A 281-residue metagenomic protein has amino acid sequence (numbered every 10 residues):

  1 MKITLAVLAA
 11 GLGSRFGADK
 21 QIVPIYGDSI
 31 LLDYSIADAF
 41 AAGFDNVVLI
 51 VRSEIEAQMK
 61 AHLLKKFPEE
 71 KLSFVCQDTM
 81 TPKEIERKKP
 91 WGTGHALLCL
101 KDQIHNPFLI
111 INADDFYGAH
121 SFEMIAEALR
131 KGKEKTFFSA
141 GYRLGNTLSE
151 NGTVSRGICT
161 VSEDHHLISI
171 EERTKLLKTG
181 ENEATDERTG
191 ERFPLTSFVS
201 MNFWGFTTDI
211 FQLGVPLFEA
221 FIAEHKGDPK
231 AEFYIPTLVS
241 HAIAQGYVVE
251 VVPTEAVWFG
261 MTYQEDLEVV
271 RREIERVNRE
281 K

Functional and structural regions predicted by a protein language model:
M1-D19, V23: N-terminal nucleotide-binding beta1-loop-alpha1 segment
M1-V7, S29-I110, Y117, F122 (+1 more regions): Conserved N-terminal catalytic core of the sugar/cofactor nucleotidyltransferase
I22, I158-V161, V251: A structural signal for short hydrophobic beta-strand segments in well-ordered beta-sheet cores
M59-L63, I125, G214, V270: Hydrophobic packing residues within well-ordered alpha-helices of enzyme cores
A119-W204, T208: Conserved core of the sugar-phosphate nucleotidyltransferase
G205, V249-P253, G260: Conserved active-site beta-strand element of glycosyltransferases/polysaccharide synthases
V215-Y247: A C-terminal functional module that forms or caps the active site or interfaces directly with catalytic machinery
H241, Q245-G246, T262-R279: C-terminal catalytic/acceptor-binding lobe
